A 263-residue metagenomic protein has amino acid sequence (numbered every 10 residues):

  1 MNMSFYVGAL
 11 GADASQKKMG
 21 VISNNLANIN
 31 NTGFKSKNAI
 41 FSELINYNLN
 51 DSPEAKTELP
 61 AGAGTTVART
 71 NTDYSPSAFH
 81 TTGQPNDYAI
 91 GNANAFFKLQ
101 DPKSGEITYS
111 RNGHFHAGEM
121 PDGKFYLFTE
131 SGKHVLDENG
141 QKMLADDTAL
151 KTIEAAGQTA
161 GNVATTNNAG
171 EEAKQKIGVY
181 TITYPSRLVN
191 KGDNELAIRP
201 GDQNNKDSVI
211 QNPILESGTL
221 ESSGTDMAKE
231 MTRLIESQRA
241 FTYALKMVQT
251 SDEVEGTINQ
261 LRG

Functional and structural regions predicted by a protein language model:
M1-K124, F128-G263: Amphipathic alpha-helical polymerization modules
